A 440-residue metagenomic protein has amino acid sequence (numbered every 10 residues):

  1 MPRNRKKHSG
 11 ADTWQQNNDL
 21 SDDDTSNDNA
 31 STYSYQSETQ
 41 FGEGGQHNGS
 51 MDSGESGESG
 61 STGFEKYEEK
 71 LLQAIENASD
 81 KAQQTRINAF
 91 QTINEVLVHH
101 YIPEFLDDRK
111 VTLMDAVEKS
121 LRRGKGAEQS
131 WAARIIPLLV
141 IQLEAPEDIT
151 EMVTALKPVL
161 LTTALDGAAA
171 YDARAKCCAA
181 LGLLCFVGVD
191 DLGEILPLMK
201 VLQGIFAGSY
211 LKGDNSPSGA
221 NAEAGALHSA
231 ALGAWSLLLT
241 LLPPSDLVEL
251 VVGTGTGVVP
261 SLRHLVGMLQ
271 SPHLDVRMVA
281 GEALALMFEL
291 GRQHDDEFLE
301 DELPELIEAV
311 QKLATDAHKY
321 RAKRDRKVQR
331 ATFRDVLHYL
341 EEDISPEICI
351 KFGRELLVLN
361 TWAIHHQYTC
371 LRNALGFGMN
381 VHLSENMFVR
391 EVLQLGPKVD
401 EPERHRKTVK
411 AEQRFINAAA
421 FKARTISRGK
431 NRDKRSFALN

Functional and structural regions predicted by a protein language model:
M1-H100, R404-N440: N-terminal "cap/leader" segments of large eukaryotic alpha-helical scaffolds
M1-Q15, D24, T315-N440: Long C-terminal extensions of eukaryotic subunits of large macromolecular complexes
F64-L72, L106-V117, P146-L160, R174 (+4 more regions): Core helices of alpha-solenoid repeat scaffolds
I75-A78, T92-H100, A132-L143, V159-T163 (+7 more regions): Hydrophobic residues within the alpha-helices of tandem HEAT/HEAT-like
E76-T85, A116-S130, L161-A173, G208-A226 (+4 more regions): Short coil/turn segments at helix-helix junctions and helix-capping linkers within large alpha-helical proteins
R123-M152: Long, hydrophobic/aromatic-enriched structural stretches that serve as scaffold segments
V189-G193, Y210-N215, G219, L241-P244: Extended non-catalytic scaffolding segments
L238-S384: Extended alpha-helical scaffolding segments
